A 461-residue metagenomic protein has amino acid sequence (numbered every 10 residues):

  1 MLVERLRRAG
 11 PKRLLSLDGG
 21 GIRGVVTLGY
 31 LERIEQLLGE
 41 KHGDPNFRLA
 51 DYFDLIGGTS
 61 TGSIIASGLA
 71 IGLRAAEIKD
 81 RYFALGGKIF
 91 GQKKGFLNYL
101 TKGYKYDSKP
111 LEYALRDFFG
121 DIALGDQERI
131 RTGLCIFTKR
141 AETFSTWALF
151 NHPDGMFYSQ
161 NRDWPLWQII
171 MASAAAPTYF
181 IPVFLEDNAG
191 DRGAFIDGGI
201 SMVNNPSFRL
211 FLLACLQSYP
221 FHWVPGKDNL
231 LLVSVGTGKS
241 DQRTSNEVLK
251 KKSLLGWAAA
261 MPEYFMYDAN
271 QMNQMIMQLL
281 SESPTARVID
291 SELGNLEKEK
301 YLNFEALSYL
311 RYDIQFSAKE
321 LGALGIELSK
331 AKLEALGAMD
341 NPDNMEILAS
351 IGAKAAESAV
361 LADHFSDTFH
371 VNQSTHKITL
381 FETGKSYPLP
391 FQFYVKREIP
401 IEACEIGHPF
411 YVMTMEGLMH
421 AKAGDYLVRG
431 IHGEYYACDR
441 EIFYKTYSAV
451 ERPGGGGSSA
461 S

Functional and structural regions predicted by a protein language model:
M1-D18, T27, F144: Small-residue-rich anion-binding loops in enzyme active sites
P11-L14, I22-F118, M156-S159, Q168: Patatin-like phospholipase
L14-L17, D51-S60, G133-K139, A194-I196 (+2 more regions): Extended hydrophobic secondary-structure segments that form protein cores and membrane-embedded regions
G20, G62, L115, I136 (+5 more regions): Conserved small-residue
G91, R129-L216: Active-site gating loop/helix substructures
M202, W223-P225, T237, P262 (+1 more regions): C-terminal helical/tail subdomains of lipid-metabolizing enzymes
N204, F208-S253: Hydrophobic, mid-to-C-terminal alpha-helical segments
F381-H432, E441, A449-G454, S461: A motif-centric signal for short, conserved binding hotspots located in accessible loops or intrinsically disordered
